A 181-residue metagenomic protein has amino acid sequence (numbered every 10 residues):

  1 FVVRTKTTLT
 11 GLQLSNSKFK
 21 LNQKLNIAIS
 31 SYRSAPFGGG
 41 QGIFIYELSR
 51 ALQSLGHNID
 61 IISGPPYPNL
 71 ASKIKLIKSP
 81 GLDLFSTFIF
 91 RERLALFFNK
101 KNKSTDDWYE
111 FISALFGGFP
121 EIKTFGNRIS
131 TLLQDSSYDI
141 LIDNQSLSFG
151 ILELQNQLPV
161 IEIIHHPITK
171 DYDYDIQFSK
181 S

Functional and structural regions predicted by a protein language model:
F1-L82, Q134-S136: N-terminal subdomain of nucleotide-sugar transferases
R4, K18, I89-A95: Intrinsically disordered, low-complexity serine/threonine-rich segments
L21-N22, K101-D106, F119-G126: A broad, low-specificity signal for short, low-complexity segments enriched in glycine/proline and polar/charged
F37-G38, G117-I122, K180-S181: Short, flexible loop segments at the rims of nucleotide/cofactor-binding pockets, characterized by
G42, L70-K75, F88-R91, L154-Q155 (+1 more regions): Short aromatic-enriched loop/helix-cap "lid" or pocket-rim segments at secondary-structure transitions that line
G81-E92, K101-E110, D143-G150: Short N-terminal helix-initiation segments at or just after the protein's N-terminus
R91-F116, L158-S181: Acceptor-binding helix/loop patch of EC 2.4 sugar-transfer enzymes, predominantly nucleotide-sugar-dependent
A114-S130, L141-L158, E162-D171: An aromatic- and histidine-rich active-site surface loop
